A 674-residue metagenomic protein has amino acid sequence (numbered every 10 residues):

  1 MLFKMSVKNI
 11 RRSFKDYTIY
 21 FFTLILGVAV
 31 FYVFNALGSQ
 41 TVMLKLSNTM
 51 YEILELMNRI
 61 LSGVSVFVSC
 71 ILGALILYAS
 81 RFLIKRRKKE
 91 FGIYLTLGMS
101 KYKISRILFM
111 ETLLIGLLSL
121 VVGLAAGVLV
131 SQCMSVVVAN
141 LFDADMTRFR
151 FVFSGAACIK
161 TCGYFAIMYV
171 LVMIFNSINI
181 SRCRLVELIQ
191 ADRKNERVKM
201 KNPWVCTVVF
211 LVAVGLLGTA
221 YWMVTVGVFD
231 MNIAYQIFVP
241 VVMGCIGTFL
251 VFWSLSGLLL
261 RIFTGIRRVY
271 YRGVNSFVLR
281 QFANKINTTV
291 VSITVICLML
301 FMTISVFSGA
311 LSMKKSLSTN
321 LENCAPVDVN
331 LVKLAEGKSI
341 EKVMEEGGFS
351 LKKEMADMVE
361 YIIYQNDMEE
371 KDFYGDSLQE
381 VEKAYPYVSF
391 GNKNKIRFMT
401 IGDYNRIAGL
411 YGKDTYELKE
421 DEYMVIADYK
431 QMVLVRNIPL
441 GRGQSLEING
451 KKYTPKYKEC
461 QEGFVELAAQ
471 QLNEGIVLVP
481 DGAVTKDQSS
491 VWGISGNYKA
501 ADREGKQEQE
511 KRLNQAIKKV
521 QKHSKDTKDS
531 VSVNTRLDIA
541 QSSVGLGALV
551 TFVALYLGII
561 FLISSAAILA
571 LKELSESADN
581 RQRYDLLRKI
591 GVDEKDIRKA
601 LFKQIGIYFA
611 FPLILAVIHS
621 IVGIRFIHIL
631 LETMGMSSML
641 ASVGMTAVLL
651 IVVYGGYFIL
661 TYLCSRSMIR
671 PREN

Functional and structural regions predicted by a protein language model:
M1-V28, E196-V212, W253-L300, D579: N-terminal Sec/SRP start-transfer signal
K4-V7, R182-V198, A578-D579, S667-N674: Short cytosolic juxtamembrane segments of multi-pass membrane proteins
R11, K15-F22, V33-F67, K85 (+7 more regions): Peri-transmembrane interface segments
A29-G63, V137, M223, S254-L255 (+3 more regions): Alpha-helical transmembrane segments
A29-M43, Y78-F82, I115-A144, A157-R182 (+5 more regions): Small-residue-rich transmembrane alpha-helices
F34-N35, V66-G92, I104, N176 (+1 more regions): A hydrophobic alpha-helix feature that marks transmembrane segments and, especially, their cytosolic C-terminal ends
N320-A548: Nucleotide-cofactor and metal-assisted catalytic machinery
